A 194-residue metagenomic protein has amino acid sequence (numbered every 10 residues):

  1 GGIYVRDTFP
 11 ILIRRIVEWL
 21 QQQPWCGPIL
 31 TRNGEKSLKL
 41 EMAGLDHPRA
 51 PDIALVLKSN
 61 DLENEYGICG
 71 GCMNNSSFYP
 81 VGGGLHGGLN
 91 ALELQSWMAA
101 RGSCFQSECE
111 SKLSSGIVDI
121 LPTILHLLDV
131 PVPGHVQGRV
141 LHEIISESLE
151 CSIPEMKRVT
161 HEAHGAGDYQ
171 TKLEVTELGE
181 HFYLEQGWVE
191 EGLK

Functional and structural regions predicted by a protein language model:
G1-P80, L178-H181, E185-K194: Secreted, luminal/periplasmic, and some membrane-associated catalytic domains that remodel anionic oxygen-ester
G1-V17, P80-L127, E147: Substrate-binding rim/cap in mid-to-C-terminal beta-strand-loop elements of soluble/periplasmic
W19-C26, T123-P131: Structured segments of extracytoplasmic/periplasmic soluble domains in secreted or envelope-associated proteins
G27-A50, K112, V130-E162: Polar, surface-exposed loop/tail segments that function as active-site lids or cofactor/substrate-recognition elements
L62-Y66, F105-C109, V130-G134: Substrate-binding/catalytic groove segments of enzymes that remodel or degrade extracellular structural polymers
Y66, C72, S115-G116, L128-P131: Glycine-enriched catalytic-core subsegment of oxygenase/oxidase enzymes
S76, I117, G138: Conserved glycosyltransferase catalytic-site signature
E147-K194: Acidic, Ser/Thr-rich low-complexity intrinsically disordered segments
